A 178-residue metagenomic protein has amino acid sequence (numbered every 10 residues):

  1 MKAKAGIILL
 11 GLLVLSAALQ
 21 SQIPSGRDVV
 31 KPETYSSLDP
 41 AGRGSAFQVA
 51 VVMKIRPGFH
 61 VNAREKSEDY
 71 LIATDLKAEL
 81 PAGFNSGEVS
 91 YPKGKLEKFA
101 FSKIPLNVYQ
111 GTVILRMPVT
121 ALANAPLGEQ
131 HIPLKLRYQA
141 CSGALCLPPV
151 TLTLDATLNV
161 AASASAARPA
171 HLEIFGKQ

Functional and structural regions predicted by a protein language model:
M1-A5: Positively charged n-region of N-terminal signal peptides that target proteins for export
G6-A17: Bacterial N-terminal signal peptides
L19-Q178: Extracellular/lumen-exposed scaffold segments
